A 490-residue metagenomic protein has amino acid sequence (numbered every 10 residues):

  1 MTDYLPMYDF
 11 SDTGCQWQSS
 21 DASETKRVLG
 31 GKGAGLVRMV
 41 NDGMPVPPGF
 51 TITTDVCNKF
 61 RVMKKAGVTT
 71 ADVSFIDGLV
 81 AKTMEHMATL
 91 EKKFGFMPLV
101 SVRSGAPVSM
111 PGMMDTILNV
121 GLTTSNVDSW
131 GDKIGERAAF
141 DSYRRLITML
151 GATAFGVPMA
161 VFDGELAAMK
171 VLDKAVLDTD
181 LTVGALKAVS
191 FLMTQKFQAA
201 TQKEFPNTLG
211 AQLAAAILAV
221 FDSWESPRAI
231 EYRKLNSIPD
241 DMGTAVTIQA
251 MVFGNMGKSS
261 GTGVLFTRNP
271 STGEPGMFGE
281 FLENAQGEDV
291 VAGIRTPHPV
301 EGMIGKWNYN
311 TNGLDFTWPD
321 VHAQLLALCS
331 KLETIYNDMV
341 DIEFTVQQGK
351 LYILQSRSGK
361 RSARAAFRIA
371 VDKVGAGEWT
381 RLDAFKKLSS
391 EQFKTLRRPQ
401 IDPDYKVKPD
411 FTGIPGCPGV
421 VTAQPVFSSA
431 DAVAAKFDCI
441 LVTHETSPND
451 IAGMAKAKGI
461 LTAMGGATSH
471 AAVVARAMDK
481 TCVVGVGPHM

Functional and structural regions predicted by a protein language model:
M1-K408, S428-I440, E445-A452, K456-K458 (+4 more regions): Nucleotide/phosphate-binding sheet-loop regions of phosphoryl- and nucleotidyl-transfer enzymes
P418: Active-site cores of enzymes that catalyze phosphoryl transfer or operate on phosphate-rich substrates
V421, P425-V426: Long, structured protein-protein interaction/assembly regions in large complexes
A463: Histidine- and aromatic-enriched segments that form or immediately flank copper-ligand environments
